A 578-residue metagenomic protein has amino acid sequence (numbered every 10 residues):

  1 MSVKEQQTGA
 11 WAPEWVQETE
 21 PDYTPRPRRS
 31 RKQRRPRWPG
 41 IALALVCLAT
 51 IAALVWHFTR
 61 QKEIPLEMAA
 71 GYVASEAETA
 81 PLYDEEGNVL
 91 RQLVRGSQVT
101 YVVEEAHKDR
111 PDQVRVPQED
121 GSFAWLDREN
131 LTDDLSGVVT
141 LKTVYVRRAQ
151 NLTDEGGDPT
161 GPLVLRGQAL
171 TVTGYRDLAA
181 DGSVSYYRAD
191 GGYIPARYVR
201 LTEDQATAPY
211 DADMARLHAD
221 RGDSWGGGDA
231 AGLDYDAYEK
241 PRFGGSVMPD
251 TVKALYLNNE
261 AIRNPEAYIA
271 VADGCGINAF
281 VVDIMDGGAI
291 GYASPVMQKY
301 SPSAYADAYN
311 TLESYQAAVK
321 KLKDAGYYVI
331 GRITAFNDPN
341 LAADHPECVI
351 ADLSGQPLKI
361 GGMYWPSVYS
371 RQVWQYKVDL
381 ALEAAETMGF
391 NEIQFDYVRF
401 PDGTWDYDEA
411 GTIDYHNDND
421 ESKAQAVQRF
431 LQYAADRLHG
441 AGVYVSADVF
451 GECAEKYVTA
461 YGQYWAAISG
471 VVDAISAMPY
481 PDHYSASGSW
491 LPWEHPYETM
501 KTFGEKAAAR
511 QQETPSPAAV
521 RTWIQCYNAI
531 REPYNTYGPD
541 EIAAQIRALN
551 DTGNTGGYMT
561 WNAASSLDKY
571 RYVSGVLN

Functional and structural regions predicted by a protein language model:
P65-E67, P117-Y145, Y186-F243: Boundary regions of SH3-family modules and the immediately adjacent low-complexity/disordered segments in eukaryotic
Y83-R95, T153-R166: SH3/SH3-like (including bacterial SH3b) beta-barrel domains that bind proline-rich motifs or cell-wall ligands
Q92-D127, L165-Y198: SH3/SH3-like beta-barrel superfamily modules
F243-E260, A317, G331-E383: Active-site-adjacent "subsite" loops/lids of carbohydrate-active enzymes
Y256, Y328-D338, Q394-Y397, P401 (+3 more regions): Aromatic-lined carbohydrate-recognition surfaces of secreted/lumenal glycan-active proteins
P265-I290, A385-E392, A474, L549-G557: Catalytic domains of carbohydrate-active enzymes, especially glycoside hydrolases
C275-N310, D402-A410, Y570: Aromatic-lined carbohydrate-binding/catalytic grooves of carbohydrate-active enzymes
V472-A486, H495-K501, K506-N578: Substrate-binding cleft of secreted/luminal carbohydrate-active enzymes
